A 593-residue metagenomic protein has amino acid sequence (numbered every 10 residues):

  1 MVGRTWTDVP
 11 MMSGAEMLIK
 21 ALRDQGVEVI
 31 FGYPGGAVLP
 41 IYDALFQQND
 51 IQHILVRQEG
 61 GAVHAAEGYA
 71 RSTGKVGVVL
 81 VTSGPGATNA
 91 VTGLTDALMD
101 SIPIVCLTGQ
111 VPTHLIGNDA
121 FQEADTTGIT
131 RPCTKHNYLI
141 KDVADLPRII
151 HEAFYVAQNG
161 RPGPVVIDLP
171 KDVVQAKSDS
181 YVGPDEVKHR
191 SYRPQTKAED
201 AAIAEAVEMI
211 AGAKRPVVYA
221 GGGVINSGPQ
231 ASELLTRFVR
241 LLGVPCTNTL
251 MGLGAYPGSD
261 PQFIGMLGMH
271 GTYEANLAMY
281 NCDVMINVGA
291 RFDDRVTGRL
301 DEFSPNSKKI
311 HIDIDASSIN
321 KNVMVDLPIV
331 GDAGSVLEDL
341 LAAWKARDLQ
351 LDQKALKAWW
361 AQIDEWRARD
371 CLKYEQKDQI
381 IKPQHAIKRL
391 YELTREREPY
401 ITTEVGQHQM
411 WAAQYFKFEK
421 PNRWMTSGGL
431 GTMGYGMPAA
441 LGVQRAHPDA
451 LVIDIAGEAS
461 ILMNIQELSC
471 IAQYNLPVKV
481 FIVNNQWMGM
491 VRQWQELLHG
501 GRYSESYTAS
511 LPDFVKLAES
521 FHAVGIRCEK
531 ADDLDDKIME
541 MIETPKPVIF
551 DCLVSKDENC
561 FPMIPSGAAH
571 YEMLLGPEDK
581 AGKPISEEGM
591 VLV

Functional and structural regions predicted by a protein language model:
V2-D8, A144, E208, A213 (+3 more regions): Phosphate/pyrophosphate-binding active-site segments
V2-L351, R389, C470, P477-I482 (+2 more regions): N-terminal alpha/beta PP-like core and its mobile active-site loop of ThDP/TPP-dependent enzymes
A15-I19, R23, V27-E28, I41-L45 (+2 more regions): Active-site diphosphate/adenylate-binding microenvironment
Y33-G35, I54-H64, V79-G86, K141-D142 (+6 more regions): Active-site nucleophile and cofactor-binding loops and adjacent substrate-binding regions of central metabolic enzymes
G74, P162-P164, E398, A450 (+1 more regions): Short secondary-structure junction motifs
L115, F121-Q122, S232, N320-N322 (+3 more regions): Thiamine diphosphate
V166, H311, T402, V452-A456: Generic enzyme active-site microenvironment
G221-S227, Q376, G457-A459: Conserved short loop/turn motifs at secondary-structure junctions
